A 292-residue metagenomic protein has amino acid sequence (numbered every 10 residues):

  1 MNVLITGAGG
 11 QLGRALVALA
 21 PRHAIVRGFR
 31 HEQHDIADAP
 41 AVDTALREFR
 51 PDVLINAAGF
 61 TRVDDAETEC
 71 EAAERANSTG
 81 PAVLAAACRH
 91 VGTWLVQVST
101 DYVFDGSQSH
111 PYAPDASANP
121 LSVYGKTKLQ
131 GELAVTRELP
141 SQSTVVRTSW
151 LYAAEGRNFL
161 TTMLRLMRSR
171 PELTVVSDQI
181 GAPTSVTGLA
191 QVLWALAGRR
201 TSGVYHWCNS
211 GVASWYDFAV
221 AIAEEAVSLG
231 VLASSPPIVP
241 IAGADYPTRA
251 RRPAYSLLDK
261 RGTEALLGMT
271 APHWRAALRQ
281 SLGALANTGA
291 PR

Functional and structural regions predicted by a protein language model:
V3-L19: N-terminal Rossmann NAD(P)H-binding glycine-rich loop of SDR-like oxidoreductase domains
T6, F29, A57-A58, L95-T100 (+2 more regions): SDR active-site strand-loop-helix element
I36-A76, A87-R89: NAD(P)H-binding glycine-rich loop region in Rossmannoid oxidoreductase-like domains and their noncatalytic homologs
R75, T79-V83, W94, V103-V146 (+1 more regions): Catalytic helix-loop patch of NAD(P)-dependent Rossmann-fold dehydrogenases
L133-G188, W194: NAD(P)-dependent short-chain dehydrogenase/reductase
V192, R199-R249, A290: Mid/C-terminal beta-alpha module of Rossmann-like enzyme folds, strongest in SDR-family dehydrogenases/epimerases
P240-K260, H273: Active-site loop of classical SDR/Rossmann-like NAD(P)-dependent oxidoreductases, centered on the catalytic Tyr-X3-Lys
H273-R292: Amphipathic terminal alpha-helices
